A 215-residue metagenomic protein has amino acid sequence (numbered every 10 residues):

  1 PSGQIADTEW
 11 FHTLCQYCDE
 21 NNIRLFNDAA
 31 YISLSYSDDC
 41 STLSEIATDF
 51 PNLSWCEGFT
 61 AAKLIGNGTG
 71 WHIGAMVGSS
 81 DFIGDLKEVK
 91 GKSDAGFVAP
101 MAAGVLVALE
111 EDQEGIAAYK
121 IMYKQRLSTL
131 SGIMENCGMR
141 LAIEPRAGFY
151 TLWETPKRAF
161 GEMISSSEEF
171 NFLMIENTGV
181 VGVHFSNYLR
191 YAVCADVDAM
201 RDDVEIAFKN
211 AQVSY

Functional and structural regions predicted by a protein language model:
P1-C40: Active-site phosphate-binding strand-loop segment of PLP-dependent enzymes
C18, M134, M174-I175: A generic structural signal for well-ordered alpha-helical segments
E20-N21, C137, T178: Helix C-cap/helix->beta junction micro-motif
N27, E57, G182-H184: Hydrophobic residues in well-ordered beta-strands that form the structural core
T48-K124, S128-M134, V213: Conserved core segment of the aminotransferase class I/II
L106, I121-M134, L141-R158, H184-Y188: Conserved glycine-rich beta-strand-loop-beta hairpin in the small C-terminal domain of fold type I
M163, F172-Y215: PLP-dependent enzyme catalytic core of the Aspartate aminotransferase-like
